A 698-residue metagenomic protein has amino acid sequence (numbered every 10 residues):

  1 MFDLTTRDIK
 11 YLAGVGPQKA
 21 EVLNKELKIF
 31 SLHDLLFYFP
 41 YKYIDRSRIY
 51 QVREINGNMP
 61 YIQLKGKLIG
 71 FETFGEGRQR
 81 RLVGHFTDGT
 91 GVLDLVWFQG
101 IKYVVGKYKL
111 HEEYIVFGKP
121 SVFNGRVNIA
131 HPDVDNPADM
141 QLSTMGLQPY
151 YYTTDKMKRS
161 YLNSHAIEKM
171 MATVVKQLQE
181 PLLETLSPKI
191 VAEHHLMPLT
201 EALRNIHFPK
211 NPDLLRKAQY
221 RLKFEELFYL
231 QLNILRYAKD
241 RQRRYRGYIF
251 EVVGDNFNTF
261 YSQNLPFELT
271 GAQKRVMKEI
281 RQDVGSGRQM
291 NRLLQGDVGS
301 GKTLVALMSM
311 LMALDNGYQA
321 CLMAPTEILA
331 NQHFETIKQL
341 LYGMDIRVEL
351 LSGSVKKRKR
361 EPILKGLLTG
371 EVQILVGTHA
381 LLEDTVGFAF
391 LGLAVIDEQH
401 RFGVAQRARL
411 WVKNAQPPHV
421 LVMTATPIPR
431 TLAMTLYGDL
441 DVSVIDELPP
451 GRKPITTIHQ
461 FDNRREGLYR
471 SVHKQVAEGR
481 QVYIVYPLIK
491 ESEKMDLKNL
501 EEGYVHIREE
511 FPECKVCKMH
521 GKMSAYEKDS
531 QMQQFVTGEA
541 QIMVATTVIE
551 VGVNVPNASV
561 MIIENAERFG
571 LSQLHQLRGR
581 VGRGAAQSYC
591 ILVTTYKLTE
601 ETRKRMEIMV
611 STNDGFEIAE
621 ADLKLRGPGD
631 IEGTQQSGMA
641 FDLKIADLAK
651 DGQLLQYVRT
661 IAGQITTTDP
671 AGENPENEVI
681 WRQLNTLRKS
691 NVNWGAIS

Functional and structural regions predicted by a protein language model:
M1-A13, K25, L230, D240: Long, highly charged, low-complexity intrinsically disordered interaction regions that mediate electrostatic DNA/RNA
Y38-I69: OB-fold nucleic-acid-binding modules
F74-N264: Upstream accessory/linker segments immediately N-terminal to the RecA-like ATPase cores of bacterial MutS and a subset
A130-P132, P137, L393, R409-W411 (+9 more regions): N-terminal cationic and glycine-rich segments that engage phosphates or anionic surfaces
Q263, F267-M277: N-terminal pre-Walker A segment at the start of P-loop NTPase domains
R275-K278, Q289-I608: Inter-lobe coupling/hinge segments of SF2-like helicase ATPases
M532-I542, I549-P556, M561-E564, G579 (+3 more regions): Accessory helical-bundle/CTD segments and flexible terminal tails appended to RecA-like ATPase motors
